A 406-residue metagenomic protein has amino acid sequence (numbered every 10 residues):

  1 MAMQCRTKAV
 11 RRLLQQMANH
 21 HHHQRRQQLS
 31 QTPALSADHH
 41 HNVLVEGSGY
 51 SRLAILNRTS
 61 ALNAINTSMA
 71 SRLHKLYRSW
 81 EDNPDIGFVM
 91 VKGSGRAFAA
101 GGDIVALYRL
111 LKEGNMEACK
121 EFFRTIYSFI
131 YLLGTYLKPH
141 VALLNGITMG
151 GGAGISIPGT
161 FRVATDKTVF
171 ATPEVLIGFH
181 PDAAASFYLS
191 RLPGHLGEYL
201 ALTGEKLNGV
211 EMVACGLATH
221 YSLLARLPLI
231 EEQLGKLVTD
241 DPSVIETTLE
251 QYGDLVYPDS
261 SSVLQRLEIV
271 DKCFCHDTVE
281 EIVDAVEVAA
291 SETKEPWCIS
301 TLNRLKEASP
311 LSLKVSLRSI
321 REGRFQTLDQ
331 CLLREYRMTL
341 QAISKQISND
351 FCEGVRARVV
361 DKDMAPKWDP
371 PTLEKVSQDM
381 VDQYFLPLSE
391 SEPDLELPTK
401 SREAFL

Functional and structural regions predicted by a protein language model:
A2-K92, Y131-L132, T399-F405: Conserved CoA-thioester-binding segment of acyl-CoA-metabolizing enzymes
A2-L35, L224-L406: Intrinsically disordered, low-complexity segments enriched in small/flexible residues
G49, A54, R72-E113, S128-L143 (+1 more regions): A structural preference for short, pocket-lining loop segments at secondary-structure junctions
T59-N63, A97, G178: Short strand->helix junction
S68, R72, E121-S128, L311 (+1 more regions): A non-catalytic, amphipathic alpha-helix used as a structural packing/dimerization or gating element in enzyme scaffolds
H74, Y127-I130, S186, S190 (+3 more regions): Predominant activation on well-ordered alpha-helical scaffold segments within soluble catalytic domains
V91, D103, I155-S156, E211-M212 (+2 more regions): Hydrophobic/aromatic residues within transmembrane alpha-helices of multi-pass small-molecule transporters
M116-F123, Y127-K272: Conserved catalytic cores of soluble enzyme domains, especially glycine-rich substrate-binding beta-alpha loops
